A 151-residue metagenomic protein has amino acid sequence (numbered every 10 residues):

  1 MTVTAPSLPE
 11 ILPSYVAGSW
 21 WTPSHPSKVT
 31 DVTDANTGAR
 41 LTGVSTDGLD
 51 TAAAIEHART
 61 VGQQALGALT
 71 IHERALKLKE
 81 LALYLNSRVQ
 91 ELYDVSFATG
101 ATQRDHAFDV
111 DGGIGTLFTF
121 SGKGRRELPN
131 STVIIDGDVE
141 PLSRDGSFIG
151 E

Functional and structural regions predicted by a protein language model:
T2-G146: N-terminal Rossmann-like NAD(P)+-binding subdomain of aldehyde/semialdehyde dehydrogenases
E151: Phosphate-binding glycine-rich loop
